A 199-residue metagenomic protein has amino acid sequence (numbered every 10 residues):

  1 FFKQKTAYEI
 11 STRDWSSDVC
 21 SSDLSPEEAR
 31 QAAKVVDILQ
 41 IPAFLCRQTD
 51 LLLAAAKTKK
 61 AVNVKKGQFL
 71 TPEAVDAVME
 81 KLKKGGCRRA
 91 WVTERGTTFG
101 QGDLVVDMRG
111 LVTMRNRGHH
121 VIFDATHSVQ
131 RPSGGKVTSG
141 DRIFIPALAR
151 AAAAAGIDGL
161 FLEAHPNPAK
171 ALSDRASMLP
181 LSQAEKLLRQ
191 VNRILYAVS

Functional and structural regions predicted by a protein language model:
F1-V19: Single conserved hydrophobic/aromatic residue that forms the stacking wall/gate of nucleotide- or nucleobase-binding
R13, Q40-C46, K84-R88, D141-A147 (+1 more regions): Short, structured secondary-structure boundary patches
R13-Q40, Q48-L51: N-terminal active-site wall of soluble small-molecule enzyme domains
S16-S17, R117-G118, A154-I157, Q190-S199: A structural motif corresponding to the C-terminal end of an alpha-helix and its immediate exit/capping segment
S22, P42, D124-T126: Conserved acidic functional residues
S25-A29, K81, G159-L160, A164-P168 (+1 more regions): Electropositive, surface-exposed helix/loop patches at the edges of structured domains that serve as adaptable
R47-T49, L53-A164: Catalytic alpha/beta core domains of metabolic enzymes, predominantly
N167-S199: C-terminal helical cap(s) of enzyme catalytic domains, especially alpha/beta-barrels
